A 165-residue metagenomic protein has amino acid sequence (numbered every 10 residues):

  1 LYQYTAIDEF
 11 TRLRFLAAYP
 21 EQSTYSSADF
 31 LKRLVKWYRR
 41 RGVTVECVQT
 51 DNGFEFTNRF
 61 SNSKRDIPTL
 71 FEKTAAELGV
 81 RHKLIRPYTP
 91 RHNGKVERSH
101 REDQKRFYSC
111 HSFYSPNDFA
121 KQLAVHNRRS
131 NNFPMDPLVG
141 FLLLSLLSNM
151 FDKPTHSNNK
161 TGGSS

Functional and structural regions predicted by a protein language model:
L1-I7, D29, R40, S164-S165: Mobile-element integrase/transposase regions, centering on the N-terminal DNA-binding/Zn-coordinating module
L1-S23, T74: Short conserved beta-strand segments at catalytic cores or DNA/RNA-binding microdomains of nucleic-acid binding
T5, V48-Q49: Residue-level marker for buried hydrophobic side chains located in beta-strands that build the well-ordered beta-sheet
L13-A17, K83-I85, S109: Short small-residue beta-strand/loop micro-motif enriched in glycine and branched aliphatics
A17-C47: Active-site beta-loop-alpha junctions of metal-dependent nucleic acid enzymes, especially the RNase H-like/DDE
P20-T24, K64, P116: Flexible, glycine- and charge-enriched loops at secondary-structure boundaries
T50-N52, S61-R65, T69-A76, V80-K105 (+2 more regions): RNase H-like two-metal-ion nuclease catalytic core shared by retroviral integrases and related mobile-element nucleases
L78-V80, R101-S165: C-terminal domain-tail junction helix/linker
